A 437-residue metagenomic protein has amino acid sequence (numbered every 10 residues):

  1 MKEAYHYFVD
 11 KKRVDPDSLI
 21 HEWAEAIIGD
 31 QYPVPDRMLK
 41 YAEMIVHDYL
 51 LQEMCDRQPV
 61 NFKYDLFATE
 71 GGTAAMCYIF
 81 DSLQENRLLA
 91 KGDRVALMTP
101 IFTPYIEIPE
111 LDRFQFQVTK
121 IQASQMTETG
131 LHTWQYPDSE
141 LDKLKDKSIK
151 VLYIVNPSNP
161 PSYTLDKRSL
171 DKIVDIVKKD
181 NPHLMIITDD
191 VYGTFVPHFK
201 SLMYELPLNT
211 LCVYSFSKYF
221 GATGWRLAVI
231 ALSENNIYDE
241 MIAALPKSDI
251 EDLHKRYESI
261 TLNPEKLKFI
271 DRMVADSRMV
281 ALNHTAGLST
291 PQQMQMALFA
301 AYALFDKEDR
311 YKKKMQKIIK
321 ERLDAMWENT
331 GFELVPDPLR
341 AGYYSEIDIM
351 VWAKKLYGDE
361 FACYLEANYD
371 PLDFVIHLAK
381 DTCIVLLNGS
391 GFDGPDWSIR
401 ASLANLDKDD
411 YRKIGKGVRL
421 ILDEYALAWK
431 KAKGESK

Functional and structural regions predicted by a protein language model:
M1-G29, I237-L298, K354-L365: Charged, glycine/proline-rich intrinsically disordered loops and linkers
D10-P182, D190-P207, L211: Conserved core of the PLP fold type I
V34-M44, D48-L50, D56-V60, I250 (+2 more regions): PLP-dependent enzyme catalytic core of the Aspartate aminotransferase-like
A42-M44, Q135-S139, D166-I176, F199-K200 (+3 more regions): Well-ordered, non-membrane alpha-helical segments in soluble/globular domains
N61-K63, P338-Y344, D396: Short Gly/Ser/Thr- and Asp/Glu-enriched loop/turn motifs at secondary-structure junctions
M203-K268, R400: Active-site PLP attachment segment
P291-W327, L334-C363: Conserved glycine-rich beta-strand-loop-beta hairpin in the small C-terminal domain of fold type I
